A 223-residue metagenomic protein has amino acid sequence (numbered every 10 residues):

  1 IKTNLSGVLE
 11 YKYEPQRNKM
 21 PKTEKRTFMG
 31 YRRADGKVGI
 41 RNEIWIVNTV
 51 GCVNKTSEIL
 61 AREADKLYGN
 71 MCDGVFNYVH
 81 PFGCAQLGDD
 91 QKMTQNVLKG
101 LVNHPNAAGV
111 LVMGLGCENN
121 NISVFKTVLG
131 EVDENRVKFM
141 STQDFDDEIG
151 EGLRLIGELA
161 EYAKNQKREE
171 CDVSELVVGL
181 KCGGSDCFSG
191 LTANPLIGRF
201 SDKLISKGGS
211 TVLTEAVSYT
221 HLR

Functional and structural regions predicted by a protein language model:
I1-V8, A61-G74, F82-Q166, E175-V177: Alpha/propeptide regions of enzymes that mature by internal proteolysis
L9-I40, G157-N165: Flexible inter-domain linker/hinge segments
R26-N70: Phosphate-binding glycine-rich loops and their immediate beta-loop-alpha structural context
V47-T49, M113, G179-K181, V212-T214: Generic beta-strand/beta-sheet core signal
K167-S185: Internal, active-site/partner-interface "lid" segment
S189-N194: Active-site glycine- and acidic-residue-rich loops that bind and position anionic ligands or nucleotide-like cofactors
K203-E215: Hard-cation-handling environments
T220-R223: Conserved small/polar residues in nucleotide/adenosyl-binding loops
